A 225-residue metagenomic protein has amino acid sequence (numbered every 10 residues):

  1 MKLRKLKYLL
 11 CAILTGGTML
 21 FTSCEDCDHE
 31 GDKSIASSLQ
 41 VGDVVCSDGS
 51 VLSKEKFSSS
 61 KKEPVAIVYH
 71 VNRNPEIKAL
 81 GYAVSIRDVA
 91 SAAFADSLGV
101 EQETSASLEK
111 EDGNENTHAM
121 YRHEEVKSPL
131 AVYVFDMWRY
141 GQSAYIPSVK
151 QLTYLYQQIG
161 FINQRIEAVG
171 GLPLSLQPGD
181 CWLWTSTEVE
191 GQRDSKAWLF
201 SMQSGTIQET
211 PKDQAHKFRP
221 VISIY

Functional and structural regions predicted by a protein language model:
M1-S23: Sec-dependent bacterial lipoprotein signal peptides
L14, V134-F135, Q208: Short, flexible, glycine/charge-rich loop motifs used to bind or transfer phosphoryl groups or to couple energy/partner
C24-Y140, K212-Y225: Short, compositionally biased
V84, I146-P147: Short hydrophobic beta-strand that contains or immediately precedes a catalytic carboxylate
V100-E103, L108, I166, L176-Y225: Terminal interaction module
L130-S143, V149-S201: An exposed tryptophan-centered "aromatic clamp" motif
